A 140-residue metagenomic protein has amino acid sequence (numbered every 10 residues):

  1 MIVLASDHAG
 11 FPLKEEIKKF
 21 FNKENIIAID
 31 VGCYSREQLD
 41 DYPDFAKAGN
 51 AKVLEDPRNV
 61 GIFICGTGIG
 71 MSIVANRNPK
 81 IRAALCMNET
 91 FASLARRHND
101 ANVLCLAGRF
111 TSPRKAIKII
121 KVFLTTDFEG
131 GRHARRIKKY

Functional and structural regions predicted by a protein language model:
M1-I2, R58-G61, K80-R82: Short active-site oxyanion
V3-P12, E89-Y140: C-terminal binding/interaction regions
P12-N25: Short, solvent-exposed amphipathic alpha-helices that sit in or adjacent to ligand/effector-binding or catalytic
E15-K18, V74-R77, I117: Short amphipathic alpha-helical segments
I27-Q38: A short beta-strand-loop structural module common to alpha/beta enzyme folds
P43-K47, M87-N88: Charged helix-capping and loop-helix junction motifs
F45-F63, T67: Short, structured active-site "lid" loops
F63-G108: Mid-chain, well-packed structural core segment of small domains
